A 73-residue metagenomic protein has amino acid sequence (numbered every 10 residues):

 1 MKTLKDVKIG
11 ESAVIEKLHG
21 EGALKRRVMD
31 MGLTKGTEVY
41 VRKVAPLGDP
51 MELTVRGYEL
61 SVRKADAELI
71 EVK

Functional and structural regions predicted by a protein language model:
M1-K73: Compact, glycine-rich, soluble single-domain proteins
